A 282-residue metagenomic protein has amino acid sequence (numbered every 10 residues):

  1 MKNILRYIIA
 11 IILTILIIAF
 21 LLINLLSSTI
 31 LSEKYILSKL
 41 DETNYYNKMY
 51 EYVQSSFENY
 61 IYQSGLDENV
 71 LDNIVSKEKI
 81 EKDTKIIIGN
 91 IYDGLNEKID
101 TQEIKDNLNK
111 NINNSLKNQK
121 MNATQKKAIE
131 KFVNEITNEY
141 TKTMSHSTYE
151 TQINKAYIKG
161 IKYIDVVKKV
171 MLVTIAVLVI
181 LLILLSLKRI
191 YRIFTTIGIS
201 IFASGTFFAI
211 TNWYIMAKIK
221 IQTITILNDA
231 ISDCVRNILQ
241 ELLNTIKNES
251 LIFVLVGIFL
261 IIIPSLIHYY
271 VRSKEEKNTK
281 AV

Functional and structural regions predicted by a protein language model:
M1, E42-Y46, L227-S232: Short, membrane-interfacial amphipathic segments enriched in basic
K2-I11, D165-I221, L266-V282: Juxtamembrane interface at the cytosolic side of transmembrane helices
I12, I18-G160, F194, I219: Cytosolic/nucleoplasmic, non-transmembrane interface domains of endomembrane and organelle-membrane proteins
I18-A19, F207-N212, V256, L260 (+1 more regions): Alpha-helical transmembrane segments of multipass membrane proteins
I36, K218-A230: Juxtamembrane interface at the ends
I158-L178, K247-V254: N-terminal membrane-entry
I226-T245: Short, membrane-exposed interhelical loops at transmembrane-helix boundaries
N244-V282: Generic detector of multi-pass transmembrane helix bundles and their immediately adjacent loops in polytopic membrane
